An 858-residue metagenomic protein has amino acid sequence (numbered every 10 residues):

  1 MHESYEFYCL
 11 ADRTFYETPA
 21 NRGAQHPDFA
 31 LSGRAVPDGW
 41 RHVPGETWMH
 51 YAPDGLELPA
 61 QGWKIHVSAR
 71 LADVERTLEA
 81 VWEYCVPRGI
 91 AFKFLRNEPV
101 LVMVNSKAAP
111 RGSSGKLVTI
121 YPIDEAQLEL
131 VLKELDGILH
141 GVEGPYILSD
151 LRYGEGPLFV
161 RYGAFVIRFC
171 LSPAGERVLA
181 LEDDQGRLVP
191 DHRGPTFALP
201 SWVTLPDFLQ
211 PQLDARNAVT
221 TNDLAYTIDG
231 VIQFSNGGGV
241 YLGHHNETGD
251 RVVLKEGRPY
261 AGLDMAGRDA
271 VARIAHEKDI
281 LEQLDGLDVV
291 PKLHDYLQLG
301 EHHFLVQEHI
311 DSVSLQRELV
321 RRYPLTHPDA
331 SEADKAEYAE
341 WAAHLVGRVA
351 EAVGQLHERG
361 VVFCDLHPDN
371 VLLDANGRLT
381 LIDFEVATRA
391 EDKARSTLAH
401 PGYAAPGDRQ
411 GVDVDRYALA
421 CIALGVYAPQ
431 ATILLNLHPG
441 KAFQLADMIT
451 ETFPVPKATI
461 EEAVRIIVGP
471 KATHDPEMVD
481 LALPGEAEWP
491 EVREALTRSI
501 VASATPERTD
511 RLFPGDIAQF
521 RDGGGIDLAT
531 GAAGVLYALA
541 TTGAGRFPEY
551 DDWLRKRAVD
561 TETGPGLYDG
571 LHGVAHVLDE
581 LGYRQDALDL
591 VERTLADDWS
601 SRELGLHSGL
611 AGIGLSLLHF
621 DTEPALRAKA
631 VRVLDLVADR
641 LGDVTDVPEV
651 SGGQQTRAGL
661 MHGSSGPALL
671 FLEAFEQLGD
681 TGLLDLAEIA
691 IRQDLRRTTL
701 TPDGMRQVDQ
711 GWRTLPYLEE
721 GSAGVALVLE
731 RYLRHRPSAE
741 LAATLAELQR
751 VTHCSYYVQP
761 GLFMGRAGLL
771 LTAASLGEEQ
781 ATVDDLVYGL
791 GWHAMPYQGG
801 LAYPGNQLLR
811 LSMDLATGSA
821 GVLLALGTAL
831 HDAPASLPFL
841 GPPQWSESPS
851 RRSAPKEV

Functional and structural regions predicted by a protein language model:
H2-N21, G175-G230: Juxta-kinase regulatory segment immediately upstream of eukaryotic protein kinase catalytic domains
P27-M49, P211-E247: ATP-binding glycine-rich phosphate-binding loop
A60-L71, D229-V231, N236-E277: ATP-binding glycine-rich loop module of kinase domains
V142, H474-P514, Q677, R731 (+4 more regions): Terminal, non-catalytic domain-edge segments
D279-V289: Structural motif at the C-terminus of the N-lobe alphaC helix and the adjacent alphaC-beta4 loop of the Hanks-type
K292-H303: Short beta-strand micro-motifs within the conserved protein kinase catalytic domain, predominantly in the N-lobe
V353, H357-P368, L373: Catalytic-loop of the protein kinase fold
V386-M448: C-lobe/activation-segment region of protein kinase-like
